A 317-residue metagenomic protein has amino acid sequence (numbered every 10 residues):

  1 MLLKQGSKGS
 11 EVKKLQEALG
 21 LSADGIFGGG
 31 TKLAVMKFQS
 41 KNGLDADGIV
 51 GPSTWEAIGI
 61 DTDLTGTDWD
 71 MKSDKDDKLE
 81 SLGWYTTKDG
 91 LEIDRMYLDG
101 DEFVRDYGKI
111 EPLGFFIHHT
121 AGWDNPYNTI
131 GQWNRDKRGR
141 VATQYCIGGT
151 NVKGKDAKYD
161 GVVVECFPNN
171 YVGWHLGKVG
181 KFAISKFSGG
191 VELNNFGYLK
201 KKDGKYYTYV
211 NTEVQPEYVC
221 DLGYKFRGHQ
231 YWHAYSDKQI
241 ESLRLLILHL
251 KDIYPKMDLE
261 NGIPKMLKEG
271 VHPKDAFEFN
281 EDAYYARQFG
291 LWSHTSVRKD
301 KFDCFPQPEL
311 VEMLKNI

Functional and structural regions predicted by a protein language model:
L2-I60: Short acidic, glycine/serine/threonine-rich helix-capping segments at coil-helix boundaries
K8, A121-G122, V297-R298: Short polar catalytic/cofactor-binding loops
D24, D47, L113-G114, F289: Conserved acidic residues
K41-A46, D63-G66, R298-D303: Secretory-pathway/luminal and periplasmic proteins that interact with or process carbohydrate-rich
A57-D70: Intrinsically disordered, low-complexity Ser/Thr-rich linker and spacer segments in cell-wall-related proteins
D68-Y85, G108, N194-I317: Basic/polar, cationic surfaces and motifs that engage anionic cell-wall and phosphate/carboxylate ligands
T87-K256: Active-site-adjacent loop/helix surface patches within enzyme catalytic domains that shape the substrate-binding cleft
